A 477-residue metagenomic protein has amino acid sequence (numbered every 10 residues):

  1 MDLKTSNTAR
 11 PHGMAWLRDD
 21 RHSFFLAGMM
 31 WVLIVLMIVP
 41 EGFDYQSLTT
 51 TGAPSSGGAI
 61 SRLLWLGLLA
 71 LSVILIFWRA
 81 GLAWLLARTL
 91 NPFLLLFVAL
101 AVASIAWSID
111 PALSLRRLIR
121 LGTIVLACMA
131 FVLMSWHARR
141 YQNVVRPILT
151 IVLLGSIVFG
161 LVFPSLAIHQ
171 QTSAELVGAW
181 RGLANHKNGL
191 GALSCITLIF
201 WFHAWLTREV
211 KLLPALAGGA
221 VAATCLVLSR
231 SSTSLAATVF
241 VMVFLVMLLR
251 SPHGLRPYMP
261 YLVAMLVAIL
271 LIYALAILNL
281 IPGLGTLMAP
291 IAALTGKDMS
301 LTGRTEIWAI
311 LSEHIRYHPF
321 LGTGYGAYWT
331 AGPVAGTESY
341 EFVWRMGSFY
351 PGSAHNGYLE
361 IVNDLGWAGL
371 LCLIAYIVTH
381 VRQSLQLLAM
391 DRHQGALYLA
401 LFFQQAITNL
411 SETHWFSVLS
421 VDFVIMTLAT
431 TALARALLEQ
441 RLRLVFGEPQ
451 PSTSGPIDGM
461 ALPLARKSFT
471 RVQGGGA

Functional and structural regions predicted by a protein language model:
M1-V102, W136-P147, A204-L213, P257-M259 (+1 more regions): Transmembrane signal-anchor hairpin modules in multi-pass inner-membrane enzymes, especially those that act on
D2, L68, A101-I105, Q142-L176 (+4 more regions): Alpha-helical transmembrane segments of multi-pass inner-membrane proteins
L3, F24-A27, V158-S165, V246-T295 (+3 more regions): A membrane-periplasm/extracellular boundary helix in multi-pass inner-membrane enzymes that assemble envelope glycans
R62, L90-V98, P111-L133, N143-L149 (+3 more regions): Aromatic-anchored transmembrane helix interface
R146, P214, D364-A406, Q440-L442: Hydrophobic transmembrane alpha-helices and their immediate junctions
E175-L183, P257-Y261, A274-I310, T330-P333 (+1 more regions): Flexible juxtamembrane loops connecting transmembrane helices in multi-pass membrane enzymes that build or modify
L294-A309, Y317, L321-L365: Long extracytoplasmic/lumenal interhelical loops at the membrane interface of multi-pass membrane proteins
Y376-I377, G395-G459: Transmembrane alpha-helices of multi-pass inner-membrane enzymes
